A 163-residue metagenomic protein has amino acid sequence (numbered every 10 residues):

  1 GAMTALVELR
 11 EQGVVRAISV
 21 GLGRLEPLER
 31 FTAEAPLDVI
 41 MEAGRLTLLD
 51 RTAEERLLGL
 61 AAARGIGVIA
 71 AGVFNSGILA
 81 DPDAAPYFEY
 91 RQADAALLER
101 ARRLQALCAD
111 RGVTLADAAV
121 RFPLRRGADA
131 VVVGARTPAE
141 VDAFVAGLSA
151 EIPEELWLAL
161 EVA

Functional and structural regions predicted by a protein language model:
G1-V162: Beta/alpha (TIM)-barrel catalytic core signal, keyed to glycine-rich beta->alpha loops juxtaposed to Asp/Glu that bind
